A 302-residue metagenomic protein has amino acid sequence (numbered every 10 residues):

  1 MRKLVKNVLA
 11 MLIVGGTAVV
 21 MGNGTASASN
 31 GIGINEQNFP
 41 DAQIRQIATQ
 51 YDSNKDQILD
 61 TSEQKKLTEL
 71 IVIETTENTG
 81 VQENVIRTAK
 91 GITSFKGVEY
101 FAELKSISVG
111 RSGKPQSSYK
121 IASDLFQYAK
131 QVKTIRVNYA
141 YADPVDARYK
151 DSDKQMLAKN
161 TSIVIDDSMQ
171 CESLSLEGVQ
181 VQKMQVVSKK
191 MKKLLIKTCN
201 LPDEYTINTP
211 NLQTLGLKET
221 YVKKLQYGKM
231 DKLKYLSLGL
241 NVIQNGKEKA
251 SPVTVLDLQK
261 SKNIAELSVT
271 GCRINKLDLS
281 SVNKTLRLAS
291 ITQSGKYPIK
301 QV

Functional and structural regions predicted by a protein language model:
R2-L4, L9, G22-Q180, N200 (+3 more regions): N-terminal capping/linker segments that flank leucine-rich repeat
A10-V20: Bacterial N-terminal signal peptides
L67, L104, V132, N160 (+12 more regions): Conserved hydrophobic position(s) of the canonical leucine-rich repeat
T88-K90, S112-K114, A140, V179 (+10 more regions): Conserved "Asn-ladder"/turn position within leucine-rich repeats
F95-V98, Y119-D124, V145, I163-I165 (+8 more regions): Canonical leucine-rich repeat
P202-Y205, K218: Solenoidal tandem-repeat scaffolds enriched in leucines and small polar residues
G228, Y235, G239-V242, K247-P252: Eukaryotic tandem repeat interaction scaffolds
